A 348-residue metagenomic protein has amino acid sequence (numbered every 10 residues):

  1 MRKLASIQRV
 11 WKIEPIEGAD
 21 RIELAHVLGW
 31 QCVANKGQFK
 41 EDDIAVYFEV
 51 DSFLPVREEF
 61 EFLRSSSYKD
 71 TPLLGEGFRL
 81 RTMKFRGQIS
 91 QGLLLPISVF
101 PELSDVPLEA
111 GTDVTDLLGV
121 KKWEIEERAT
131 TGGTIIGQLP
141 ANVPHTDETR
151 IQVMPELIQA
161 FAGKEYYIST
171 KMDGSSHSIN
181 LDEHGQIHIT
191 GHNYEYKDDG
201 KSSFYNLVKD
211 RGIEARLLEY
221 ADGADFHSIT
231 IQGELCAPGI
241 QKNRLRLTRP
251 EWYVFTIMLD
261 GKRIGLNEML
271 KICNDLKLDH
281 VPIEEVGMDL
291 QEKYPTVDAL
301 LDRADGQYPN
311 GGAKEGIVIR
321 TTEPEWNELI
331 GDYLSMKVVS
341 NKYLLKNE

Functional and structural regions predicted by a protein language model:
M1-E348: Core nucleotide-handling region used for phosphoryl-transfer chemistry
